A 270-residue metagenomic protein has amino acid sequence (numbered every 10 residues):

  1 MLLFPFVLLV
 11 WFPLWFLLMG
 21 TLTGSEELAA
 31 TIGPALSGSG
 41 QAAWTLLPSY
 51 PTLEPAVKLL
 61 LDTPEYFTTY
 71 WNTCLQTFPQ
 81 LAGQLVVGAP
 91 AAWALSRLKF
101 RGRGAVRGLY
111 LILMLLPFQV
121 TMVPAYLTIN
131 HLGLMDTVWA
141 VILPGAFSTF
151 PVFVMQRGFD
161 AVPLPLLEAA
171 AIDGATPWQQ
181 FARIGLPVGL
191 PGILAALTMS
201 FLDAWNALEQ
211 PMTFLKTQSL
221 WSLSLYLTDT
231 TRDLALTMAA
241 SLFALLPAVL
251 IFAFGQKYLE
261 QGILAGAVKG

Functional and structural regions predicted by a protein language model:
L2-G270: A structural signal for multi-pass alpha-helical bundles of membrane permease subunits that mediate small-molecule
